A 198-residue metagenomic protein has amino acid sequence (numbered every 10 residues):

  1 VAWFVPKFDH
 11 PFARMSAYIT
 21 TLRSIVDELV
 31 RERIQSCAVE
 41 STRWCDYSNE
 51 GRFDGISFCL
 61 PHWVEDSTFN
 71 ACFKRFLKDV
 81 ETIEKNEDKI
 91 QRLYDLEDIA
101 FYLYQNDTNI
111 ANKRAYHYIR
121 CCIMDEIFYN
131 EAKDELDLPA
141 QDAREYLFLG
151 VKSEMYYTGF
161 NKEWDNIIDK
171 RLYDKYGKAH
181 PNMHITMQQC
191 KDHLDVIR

Functional and structural regions predicted by a protein language model:
V1-R198: Family-specific signature for flavin-dependent thymidylate synthase
